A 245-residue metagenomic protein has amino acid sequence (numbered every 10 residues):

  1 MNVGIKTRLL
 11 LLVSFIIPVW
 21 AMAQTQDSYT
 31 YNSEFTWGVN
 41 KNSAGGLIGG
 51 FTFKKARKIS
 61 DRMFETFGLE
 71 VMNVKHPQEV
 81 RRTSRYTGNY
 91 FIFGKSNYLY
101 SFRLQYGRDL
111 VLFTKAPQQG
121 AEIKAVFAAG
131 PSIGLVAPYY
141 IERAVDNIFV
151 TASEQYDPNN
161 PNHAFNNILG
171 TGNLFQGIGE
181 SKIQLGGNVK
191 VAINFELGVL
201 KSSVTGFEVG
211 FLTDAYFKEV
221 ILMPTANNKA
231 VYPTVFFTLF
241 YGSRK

Functional and structural regions predicted by a protein language model:
M1-D27, P233, F237-L239: Bacterial Sec-dependent N-terminal signal peptides
Q24-S33, K58-T66, L112-I123, L197-F207 (+1 more regions): Short loop/turn motifs that connect adjacent beta-strands in outer-membrane beta-barrel proteins
D27-F35, V80-Y90, F165-L174, A215-K218: Flexible, solvent-exposed coil segments and beta strand-coil junctions, predominantly the extracellular/periplasmic
N32-G45, F211-A215: Transmembrane beta-strand segments that form the barrel wall of outer-membrane beta-barrel proteins
S33-F35, G45-G49, M63-E65, Y98-F102 (+4 more regions): Residues that define the transmembrane beta-barrel architecture of outer-membrane proteins
W37-V39, E65-V71, L104, A125-A129 (+2 more regions): Membrane-embedded beta-strand positions of outer-membrane beta-barrel proteins
G68-Q118: Outer-membrane beta-barrel translocator/channel fold
V126-F207, L212-N228, Y232, Y241-S243: Outer-membrane beta-barrel transmembrane domain signature
